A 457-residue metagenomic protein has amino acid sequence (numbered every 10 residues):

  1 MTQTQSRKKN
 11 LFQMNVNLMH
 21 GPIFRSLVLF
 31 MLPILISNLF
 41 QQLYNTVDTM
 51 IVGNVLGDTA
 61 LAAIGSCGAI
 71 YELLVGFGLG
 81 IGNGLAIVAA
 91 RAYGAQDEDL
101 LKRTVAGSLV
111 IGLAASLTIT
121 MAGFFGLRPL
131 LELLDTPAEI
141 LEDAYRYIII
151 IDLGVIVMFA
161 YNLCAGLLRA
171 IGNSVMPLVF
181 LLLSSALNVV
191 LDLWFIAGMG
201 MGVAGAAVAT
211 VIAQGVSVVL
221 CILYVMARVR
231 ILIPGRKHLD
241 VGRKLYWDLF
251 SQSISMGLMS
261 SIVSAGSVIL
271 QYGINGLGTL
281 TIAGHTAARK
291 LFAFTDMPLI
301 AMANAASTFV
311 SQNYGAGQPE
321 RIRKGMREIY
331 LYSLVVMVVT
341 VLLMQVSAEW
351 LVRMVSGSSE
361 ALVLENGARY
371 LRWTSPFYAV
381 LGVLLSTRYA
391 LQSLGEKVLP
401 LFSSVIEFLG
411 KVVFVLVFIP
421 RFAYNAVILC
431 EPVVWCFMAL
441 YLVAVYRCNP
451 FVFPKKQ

Functional and structural regions predicted by a protein language model:
M1-M31, A89-I156, G198-I254, V310-F377 (+1 more regions): Short alpha-helical transmembrane segments in multi-pass integral membrane proteins
P33, A69, L193, A348-E349: Short, proline-centered helix/strand-breaking motifs
I34-I87, I151-M158, L220, W247-N313 (+5 more regions): Transmembrane helix-bundle signature of multi-pass secondary active exporters and lipid flippases
Q41, N45, T49, G53 (+11 more regions): Juxtamembrane/transmembrane-helix interface segments of polytopic membrane transporters
T46-T49, M121, P129, L163-L167 (+6 more regions): Alpha-helical transmembrane segments of multipass membrane proteins
N54-G57, R91-G94, A170, M199 (+3 more regions): Membrane-helix boundary and inter-helical linker elements of multi-pass secondary transporters
L61-M121, M158-P177, G284-A348, L381-G395 (+1 more regions): Small-residue-rich hydrophobic transmembrane alpha-helices
G82, I151-R169, P177-S185, A206-C221 (+4 more regions): Short runs within selected transmembrane alpha-helices of multi-pass transporters and secretion channels
